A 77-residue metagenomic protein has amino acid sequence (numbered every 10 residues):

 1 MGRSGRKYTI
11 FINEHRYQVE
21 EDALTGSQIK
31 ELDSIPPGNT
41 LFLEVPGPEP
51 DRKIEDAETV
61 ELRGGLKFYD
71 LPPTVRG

Functional and structural regions predicted by a protein language model:
M1-G77: Ubiquitin-like/PB1-type beta-grasp interaction modules and other compact soluble beta-rich domains
